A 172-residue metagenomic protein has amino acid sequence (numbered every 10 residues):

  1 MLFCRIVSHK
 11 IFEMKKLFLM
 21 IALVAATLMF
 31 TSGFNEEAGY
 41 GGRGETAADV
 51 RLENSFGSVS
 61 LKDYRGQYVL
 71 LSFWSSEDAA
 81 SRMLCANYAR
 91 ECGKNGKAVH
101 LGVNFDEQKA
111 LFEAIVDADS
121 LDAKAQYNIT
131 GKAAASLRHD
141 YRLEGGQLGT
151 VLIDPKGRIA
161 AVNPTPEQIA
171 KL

Functional and structural regions predicted by a protein language model:
M1-Y40: Bacterial Sec-dependent N-terminal signal peptides
F34-L61, G131: N-terminal "domain-start" segment that seeds a small globular fold
S60-M83: Short active-site neighborhood of thiol/selenol oxidoreductases, capturing the structured segment around
L70-L71, H100, T150: Hydrophobic beta-strand anchors of alpha/beta hydrolase catalytic cores
F73-S76, F105-E107, P164: Structural motif
A80-S120, A133-H139: Structural microenvironment flanking redox-active thiols in thiol-disulfide oxidoreductases
D117-P155: Short, internal strand/loop/helix patches that form the active-site neighborhood or redox-interaction surface
G146-L172: Thiol-/selenol-based redox modules, centered on thioredoxin-like and closely related oxidoreductase domains
